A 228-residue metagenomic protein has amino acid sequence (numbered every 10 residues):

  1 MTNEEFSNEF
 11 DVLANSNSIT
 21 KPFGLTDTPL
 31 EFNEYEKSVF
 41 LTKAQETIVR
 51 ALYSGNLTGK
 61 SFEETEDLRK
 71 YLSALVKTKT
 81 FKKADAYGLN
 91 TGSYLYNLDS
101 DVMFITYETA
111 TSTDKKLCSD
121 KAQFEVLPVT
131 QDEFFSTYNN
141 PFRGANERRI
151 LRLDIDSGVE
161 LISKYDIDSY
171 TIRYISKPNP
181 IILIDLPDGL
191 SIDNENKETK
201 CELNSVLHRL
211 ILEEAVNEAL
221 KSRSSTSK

Functional and structural regions predicted by a protein language model:
M1-K228: Glycine-enriched, solvent-exposed interface loops adjoining structured elements
